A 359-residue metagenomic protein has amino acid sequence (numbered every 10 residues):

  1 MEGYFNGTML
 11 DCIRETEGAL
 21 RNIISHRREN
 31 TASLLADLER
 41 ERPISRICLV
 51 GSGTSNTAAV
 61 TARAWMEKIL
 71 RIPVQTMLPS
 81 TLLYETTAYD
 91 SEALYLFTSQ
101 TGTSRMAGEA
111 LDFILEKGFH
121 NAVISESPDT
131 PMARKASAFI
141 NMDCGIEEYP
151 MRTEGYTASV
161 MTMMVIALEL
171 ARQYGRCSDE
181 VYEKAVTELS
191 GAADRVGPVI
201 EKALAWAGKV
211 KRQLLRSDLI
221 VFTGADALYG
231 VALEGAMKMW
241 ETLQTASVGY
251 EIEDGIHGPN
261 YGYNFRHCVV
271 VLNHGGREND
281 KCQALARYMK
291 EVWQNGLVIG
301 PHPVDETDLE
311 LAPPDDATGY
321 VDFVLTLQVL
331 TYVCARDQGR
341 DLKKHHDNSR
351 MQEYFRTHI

Functional and structural regions predicted by a protein language model:
M1-E2: Short, contiguous pre-domain boundary segments
G7-S45, A138-I140, I146-H267, G339-I359: Active-site phosphate/pyrophosphate-binding segments
E29-A32, E39-G191, A225, N260 (+3 more regions): Glycine-rich phosphate-binding loops that contact phosphosugars or nucleotide phosphates
D308-I359: Peripheral docking tails and interdomain loops at the edges of cofactor- or intermediate-handling domains
